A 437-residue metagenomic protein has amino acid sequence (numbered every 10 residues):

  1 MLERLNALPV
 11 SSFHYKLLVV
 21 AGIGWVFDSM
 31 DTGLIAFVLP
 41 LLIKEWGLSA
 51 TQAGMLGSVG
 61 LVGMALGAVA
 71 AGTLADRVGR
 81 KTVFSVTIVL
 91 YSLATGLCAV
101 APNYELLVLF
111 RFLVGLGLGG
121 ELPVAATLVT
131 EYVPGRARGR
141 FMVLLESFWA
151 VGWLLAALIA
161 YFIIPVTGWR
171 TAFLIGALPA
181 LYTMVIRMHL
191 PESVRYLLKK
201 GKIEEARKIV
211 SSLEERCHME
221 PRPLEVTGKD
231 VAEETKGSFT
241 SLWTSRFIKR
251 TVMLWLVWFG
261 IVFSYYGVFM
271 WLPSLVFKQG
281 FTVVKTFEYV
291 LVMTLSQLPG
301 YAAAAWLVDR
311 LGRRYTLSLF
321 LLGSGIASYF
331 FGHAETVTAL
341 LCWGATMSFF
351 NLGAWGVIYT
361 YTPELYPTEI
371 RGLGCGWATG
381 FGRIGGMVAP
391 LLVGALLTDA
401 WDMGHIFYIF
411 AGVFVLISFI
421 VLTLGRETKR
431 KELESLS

Functional and structural regions predicted by a protein language model:
M1-S437: Transmembrane-helix signature of 12-pass secondary carriers
